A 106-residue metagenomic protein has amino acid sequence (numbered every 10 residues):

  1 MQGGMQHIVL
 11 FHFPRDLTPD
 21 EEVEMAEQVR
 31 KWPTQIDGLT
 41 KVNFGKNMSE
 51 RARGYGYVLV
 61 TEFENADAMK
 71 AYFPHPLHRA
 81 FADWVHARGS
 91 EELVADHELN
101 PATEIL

Functional and structural regions predicted by a protein language model:
M1-Q2, F44-R53, D83-L106: Glycine-rich beta-strand-turn "strand-cap" elements at beta-sheet edges
Q2-T40: N-terminal first-folded block
Q6-H12, G45-H75: Short, well-ordered beta-strand segments in beta-rich or mixed alpha/beta enzyme and ligand-binding folds
H12-A26, S49-A52, A71-P74, P101-I105: Short low-complexity stretches enriched in small and charged residues
Q28, T34-L39, E62-A95: An amphipathic, aromatic/His-enriched active-site/gating alpha helix that lines ligand/cofactor pockets
